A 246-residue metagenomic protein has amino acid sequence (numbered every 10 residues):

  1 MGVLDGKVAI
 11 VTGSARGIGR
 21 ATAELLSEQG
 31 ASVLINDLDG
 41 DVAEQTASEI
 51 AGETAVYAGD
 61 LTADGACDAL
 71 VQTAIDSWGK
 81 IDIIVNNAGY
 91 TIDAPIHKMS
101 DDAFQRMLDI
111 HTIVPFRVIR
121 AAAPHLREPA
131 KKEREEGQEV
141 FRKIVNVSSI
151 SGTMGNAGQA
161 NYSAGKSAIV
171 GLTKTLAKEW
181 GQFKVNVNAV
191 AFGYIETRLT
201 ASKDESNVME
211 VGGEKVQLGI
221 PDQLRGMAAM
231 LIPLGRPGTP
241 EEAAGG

Functional and structural regions predicted by a protein language model:
G2-L34: Canonical Rossmann dinucleotide-binding motif of NAD(H)/NADP(H)-dependent dehydrogenases/reductases, specifically
P95-I96, A103-L108, A228: Substrate-binding pocket helix/loop in short-chain dehydrogenase/reductase
H97, M154-A160, Q182-F183, G235 (+1 more regions): Active-site loop immediately N-terminal to the catalytic Tyr-X3-Lys motif of short-chain dehydrogenase/reductase
I119, G165, T173: Active-site helix of classical SDR
P124, K178-Q182: Alpha-helical segment proximal to the catalytic Tyr-Lys
S149: Residue(s) in the substrate-gating loop at a strand-loop-helix junction that position the organic substrate next
Q182, Y194-L231: A glycine/serine/threonine-rich, flexible loop-to-helix segment that serves as the NAD(P) cofactor-binding "lid"
